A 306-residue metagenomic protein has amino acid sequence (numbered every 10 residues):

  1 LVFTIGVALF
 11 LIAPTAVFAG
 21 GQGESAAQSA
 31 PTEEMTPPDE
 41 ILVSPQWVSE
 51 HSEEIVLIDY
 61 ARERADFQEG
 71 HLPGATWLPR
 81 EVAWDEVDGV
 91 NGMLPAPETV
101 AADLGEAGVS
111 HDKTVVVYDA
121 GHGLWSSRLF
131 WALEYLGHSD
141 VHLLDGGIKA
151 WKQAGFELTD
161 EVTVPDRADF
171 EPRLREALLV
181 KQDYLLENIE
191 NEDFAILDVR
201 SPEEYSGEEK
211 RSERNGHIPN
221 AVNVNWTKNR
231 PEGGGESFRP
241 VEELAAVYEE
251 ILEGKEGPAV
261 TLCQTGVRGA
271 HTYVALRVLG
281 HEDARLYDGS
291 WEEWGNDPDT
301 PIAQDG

Functional and structural regions predicted by a protein language model:
V2-A16: Bacterial N-terminal signal peptides
F18-G20: N-terminal hydrophobic or amphipathic helices and topogenic motifs
Q22-G23, A27-G306: Cytosolic catalytic domains that perform sulfur/thiol-centered chemistry
